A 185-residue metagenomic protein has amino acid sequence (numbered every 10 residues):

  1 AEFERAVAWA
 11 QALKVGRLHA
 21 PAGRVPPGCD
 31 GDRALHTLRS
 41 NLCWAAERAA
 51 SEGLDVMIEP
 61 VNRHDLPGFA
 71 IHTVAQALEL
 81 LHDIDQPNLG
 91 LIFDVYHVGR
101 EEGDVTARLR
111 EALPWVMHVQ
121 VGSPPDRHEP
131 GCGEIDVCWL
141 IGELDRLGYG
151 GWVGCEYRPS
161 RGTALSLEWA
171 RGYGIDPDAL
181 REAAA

Functional and structural regions predicted by a protein language model:
A1, L66-I71: Conserved glycine-rich "GG(E/T)P / GGGxP" loop and the immediately following alpha-helix in the radical SAM core
A1-A8, C29-N41: Glycine-rich anion/phosphate-binding loops
R5-A8, V15, S51, I71-F93 (+1 more regions): Histidine-acidic metal/acid-base catalytic patches
W9-A10, A45: Structured alpha-helical segments in the cores of large, soluble enzyme domains
A10-G31, M57-R63: Active-site groove signature of glycoside hydrolases
R24-G31, R63-P67, R100-E101, P124-E129: A short acidic, helix-capping loop that chelates divalent metal ions and anchors anionic groups
R39, R48, G90: Active-site region of glycoside hydrolase catalytic domains
S40-C43, D55, P60-D65: Conserved anion-binding
